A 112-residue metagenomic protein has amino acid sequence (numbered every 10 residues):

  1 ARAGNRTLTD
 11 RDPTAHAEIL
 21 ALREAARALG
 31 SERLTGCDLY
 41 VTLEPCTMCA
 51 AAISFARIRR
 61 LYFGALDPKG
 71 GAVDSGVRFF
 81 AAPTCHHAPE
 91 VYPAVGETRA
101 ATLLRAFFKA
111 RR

Functional and structural regions predicted by a protein language model:
A1-G4: Short hydrophobic alpha-helix segments
R6-L20, E24: A short, polar/charged loop-to-alpha-helix boundary motif
R11, A15, R33, G71-V73 (+1 more regions): Non-catalytic, surface-exposed connector residues within folded enzymatic/regulatory domains
T14, T42, T47: Ser/Thr-centric signal marking residues that sit in or immediately flank functional binding/regulatory motifs
H16, L34-G36, A56-I58: Short connector loops at helix/strand junctions that flank enzyme active sites, especially segments positioning acidic
A28: Conserved catalytic cysteine-centered active-site region of acyl-thioester-dependent Claisen-condensing enzymes
S31-L43: Immediate flanking context of iron-sulfur cluster ligation sites
P45-R112: Zinc-dependent deaminase
